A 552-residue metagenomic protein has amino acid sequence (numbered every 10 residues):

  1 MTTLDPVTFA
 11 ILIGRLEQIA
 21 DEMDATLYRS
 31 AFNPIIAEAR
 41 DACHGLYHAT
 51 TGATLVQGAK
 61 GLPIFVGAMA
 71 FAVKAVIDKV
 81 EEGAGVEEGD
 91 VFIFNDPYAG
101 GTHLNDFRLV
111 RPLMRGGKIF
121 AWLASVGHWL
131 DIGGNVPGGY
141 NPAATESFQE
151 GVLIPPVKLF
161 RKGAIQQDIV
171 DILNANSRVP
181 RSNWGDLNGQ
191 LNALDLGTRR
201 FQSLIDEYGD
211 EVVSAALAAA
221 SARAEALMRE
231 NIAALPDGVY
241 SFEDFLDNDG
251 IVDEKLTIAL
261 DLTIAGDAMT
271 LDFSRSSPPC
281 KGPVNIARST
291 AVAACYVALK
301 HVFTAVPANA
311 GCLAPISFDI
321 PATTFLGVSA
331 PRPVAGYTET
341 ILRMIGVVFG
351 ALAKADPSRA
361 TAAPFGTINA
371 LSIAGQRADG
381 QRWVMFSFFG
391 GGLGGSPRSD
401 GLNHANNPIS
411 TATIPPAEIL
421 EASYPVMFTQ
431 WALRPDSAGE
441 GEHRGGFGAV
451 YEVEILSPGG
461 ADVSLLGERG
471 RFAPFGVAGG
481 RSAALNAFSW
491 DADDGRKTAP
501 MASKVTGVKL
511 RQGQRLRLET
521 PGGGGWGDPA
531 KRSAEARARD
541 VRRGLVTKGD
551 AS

Functional and structural regions predicted by a protein language model:
M1-D90, F94-R115, I119-A268, S274-S552: Glycine/proline-enriched, intrinsically flexible loops and inter-domain linkers
